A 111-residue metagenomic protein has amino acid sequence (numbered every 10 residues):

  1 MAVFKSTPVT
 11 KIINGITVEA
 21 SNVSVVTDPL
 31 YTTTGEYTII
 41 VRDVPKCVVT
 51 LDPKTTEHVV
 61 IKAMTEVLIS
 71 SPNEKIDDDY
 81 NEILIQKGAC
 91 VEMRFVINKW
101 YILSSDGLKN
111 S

Functional and structural regions predicted by a protein language model:
M1-N73, F95-S111: Exposed extracellular interaction/assembly regions and N-terminal maturation sites
A63, I83-K87: Glycine-rich loops and low-complexity Gly/Arg-rich segments that provide flexible linkers or classic glycine-based
E74-E82: A conserved acidic, glycine/proline-rich C-terminal tail/linker
Q86-I97: Extracellular disulfide-bonded cysteine-rich modules/repeats
